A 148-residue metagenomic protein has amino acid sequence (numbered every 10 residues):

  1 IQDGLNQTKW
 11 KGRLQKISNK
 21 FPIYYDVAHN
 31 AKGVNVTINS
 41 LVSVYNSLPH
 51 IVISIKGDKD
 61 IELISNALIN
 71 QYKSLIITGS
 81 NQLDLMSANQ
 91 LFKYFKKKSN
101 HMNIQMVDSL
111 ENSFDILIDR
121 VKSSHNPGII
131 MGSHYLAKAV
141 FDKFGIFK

Functional and structural regions predicted by a protein language model:
I1-S74: Nucleotide phosphate-binding/pyrophosphate-handling subdomain across enzymes that bind or process nucleotide phosphates
P22, S65-P127: C-terminal helical cap/extension that packs against the catalytic core of soluble nucleotide-cofactor enzymes
V34-N35, E62-L63, S87-A88, A139-D142: Short glycine-/acidic-enriched loop or helix-start segments at secondary-structure transitions that form or flank
I53-G57, G79-S80, S133: Cofactor-binding loop segments of dinucleotide-utilizing enzymes, especially the Rossmann-like FAD- and NAD(P)+-binding
I130: Acidic, glycine-rich flexible loop segments
S133-K148: Glycine/aspartate-rich loop-and-adjacent alpha/beta segment that forms the canonical ThDP
